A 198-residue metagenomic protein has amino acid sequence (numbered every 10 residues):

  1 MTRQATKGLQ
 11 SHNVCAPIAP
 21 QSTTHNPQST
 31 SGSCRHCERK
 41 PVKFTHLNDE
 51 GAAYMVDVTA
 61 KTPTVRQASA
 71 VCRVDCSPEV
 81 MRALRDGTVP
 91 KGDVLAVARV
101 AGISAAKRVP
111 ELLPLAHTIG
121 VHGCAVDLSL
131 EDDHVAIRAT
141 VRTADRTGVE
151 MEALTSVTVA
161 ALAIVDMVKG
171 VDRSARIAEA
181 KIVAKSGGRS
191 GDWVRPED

Functional and structural regions predicted by a protein language model:
Q4, A16-S31: Arg/Gly-rich low-complexity intrinsically disordered repeat tracts
C15, C34-C37: Cysteine-centered motifs
A19, E38-P41: Extracellular/secretory pathway and lumenal proteins
C34, P41-L95, V100-H117, H122-D198: C-terminal binding/interaction regions
